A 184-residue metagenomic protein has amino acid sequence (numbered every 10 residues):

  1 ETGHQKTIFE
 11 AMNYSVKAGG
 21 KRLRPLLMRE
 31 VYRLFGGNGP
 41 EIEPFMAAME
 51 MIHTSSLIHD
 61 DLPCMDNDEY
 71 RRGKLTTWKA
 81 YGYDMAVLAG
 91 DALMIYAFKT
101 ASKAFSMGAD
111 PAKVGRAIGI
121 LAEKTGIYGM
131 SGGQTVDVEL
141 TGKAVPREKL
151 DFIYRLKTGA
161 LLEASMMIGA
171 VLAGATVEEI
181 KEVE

Functional and structural regions predicted by a protein language model:
G3-E184: Mg2+-dependent prenyl diphosphate-binding active-site environment of isoprenoid biosynthetic enzymes
